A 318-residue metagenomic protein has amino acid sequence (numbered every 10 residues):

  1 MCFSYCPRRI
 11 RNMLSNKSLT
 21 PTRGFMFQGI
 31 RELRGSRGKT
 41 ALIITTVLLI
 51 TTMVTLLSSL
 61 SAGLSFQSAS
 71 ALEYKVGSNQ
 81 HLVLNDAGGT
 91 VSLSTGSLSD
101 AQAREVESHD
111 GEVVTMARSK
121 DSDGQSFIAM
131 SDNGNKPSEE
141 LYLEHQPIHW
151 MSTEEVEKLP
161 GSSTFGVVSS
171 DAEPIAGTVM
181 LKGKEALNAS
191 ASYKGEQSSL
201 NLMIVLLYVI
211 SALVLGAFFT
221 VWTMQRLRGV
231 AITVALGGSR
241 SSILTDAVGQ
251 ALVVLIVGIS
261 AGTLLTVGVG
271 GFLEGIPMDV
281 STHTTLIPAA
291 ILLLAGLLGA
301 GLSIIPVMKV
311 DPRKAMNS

Functional and structural regions predicted by a protein language model:
M1-A41, S303-S318: Feature of multi-pass inner-membrane transport and sensor proteins that recognizes transmembrane helices together
K39-A41, T52-Q80: Alpha-helical transmembrane segments
I43-M53, Q197-A217, V254-G258, G262 (+3 more regions): Alpha-helical transmembrane segments of integral membrane proteins
S70-I128: Membrane-proximal extracellular/periplasmic loop immediately following the first transmembrane helix
Q80-V83, K136-S192: A short beta-strand structural signal in non-transmembrane regions
A176-L213, T220-R228, T233, V248 (+1 more regions): Peri-transmembrane interface segments
L252-L297, G301-S318: Short helix-loop junctions at transmembrane helix boundaries
